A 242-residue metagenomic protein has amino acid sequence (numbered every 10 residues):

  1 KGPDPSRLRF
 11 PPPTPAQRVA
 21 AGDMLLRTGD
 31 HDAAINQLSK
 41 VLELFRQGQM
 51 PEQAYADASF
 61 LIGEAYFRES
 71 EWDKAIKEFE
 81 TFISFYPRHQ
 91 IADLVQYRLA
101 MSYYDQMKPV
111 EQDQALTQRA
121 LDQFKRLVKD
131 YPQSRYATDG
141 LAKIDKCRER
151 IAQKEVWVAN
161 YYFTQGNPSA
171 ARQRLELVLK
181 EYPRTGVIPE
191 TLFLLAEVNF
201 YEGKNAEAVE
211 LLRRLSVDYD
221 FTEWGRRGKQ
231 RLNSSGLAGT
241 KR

Functional and structural regions predicted by a protein language model:
K1-R242: Acidic, polar-rich low-complexity tracts and alpha-helical solenoid repeat scaffolds
